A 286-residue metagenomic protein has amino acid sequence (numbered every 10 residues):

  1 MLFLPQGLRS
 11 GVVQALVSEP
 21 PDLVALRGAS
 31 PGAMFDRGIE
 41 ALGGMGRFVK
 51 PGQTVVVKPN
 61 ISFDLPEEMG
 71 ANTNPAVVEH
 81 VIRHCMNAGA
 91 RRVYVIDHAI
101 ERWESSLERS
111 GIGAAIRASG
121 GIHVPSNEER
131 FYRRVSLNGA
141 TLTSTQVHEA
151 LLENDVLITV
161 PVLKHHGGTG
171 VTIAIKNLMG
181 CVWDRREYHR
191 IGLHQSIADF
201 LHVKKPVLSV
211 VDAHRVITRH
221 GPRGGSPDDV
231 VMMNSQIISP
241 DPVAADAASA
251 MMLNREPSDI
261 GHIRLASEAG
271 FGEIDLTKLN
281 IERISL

Functional and structural regions predicted by a protein language model:
M1-L286: N-terminal and secondary-structure boundary signal
